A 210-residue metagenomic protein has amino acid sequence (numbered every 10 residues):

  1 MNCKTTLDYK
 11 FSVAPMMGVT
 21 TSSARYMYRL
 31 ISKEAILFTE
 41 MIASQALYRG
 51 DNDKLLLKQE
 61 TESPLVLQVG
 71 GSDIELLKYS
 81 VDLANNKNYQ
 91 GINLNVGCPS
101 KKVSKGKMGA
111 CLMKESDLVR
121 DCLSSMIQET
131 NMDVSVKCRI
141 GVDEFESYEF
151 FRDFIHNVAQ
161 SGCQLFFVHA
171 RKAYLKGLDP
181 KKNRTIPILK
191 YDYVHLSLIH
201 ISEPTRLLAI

Functional and structural regions predicted by a protein language model:
M1-P15: N-terminal amphipathic alpha-helix/helix-capping segment at the start of soluble metabolic enzymes
L7-F11, K33-A35, Q59-L65, N88-I92 (+3 more regions): Short, well-ordered coil/turn segments that N-cap beta-strands
V13, Y28, E40, L67 (+4 more regions): Conserved, mostly hydrophobic/aromatic
M16-G18, I42-S44, G70-S72, G97-P99 (+3 more regions): Active-site beta-loop-alpha junctions enriched in small/polar residues
M16-Q90: Glycine-rich, positively charged N-terminal anion/phosphate-binding segment
G70, M108-M113, F166: Core AdoMet radical
V81-I92, V96, K101, G106 (+1 more regions): Alpha/beta enzyme core
I199-I210: Single conserved hydrophobic/aromatic residue that forms the stacking wall/gate of nucleotide- or nucleobase-binding
